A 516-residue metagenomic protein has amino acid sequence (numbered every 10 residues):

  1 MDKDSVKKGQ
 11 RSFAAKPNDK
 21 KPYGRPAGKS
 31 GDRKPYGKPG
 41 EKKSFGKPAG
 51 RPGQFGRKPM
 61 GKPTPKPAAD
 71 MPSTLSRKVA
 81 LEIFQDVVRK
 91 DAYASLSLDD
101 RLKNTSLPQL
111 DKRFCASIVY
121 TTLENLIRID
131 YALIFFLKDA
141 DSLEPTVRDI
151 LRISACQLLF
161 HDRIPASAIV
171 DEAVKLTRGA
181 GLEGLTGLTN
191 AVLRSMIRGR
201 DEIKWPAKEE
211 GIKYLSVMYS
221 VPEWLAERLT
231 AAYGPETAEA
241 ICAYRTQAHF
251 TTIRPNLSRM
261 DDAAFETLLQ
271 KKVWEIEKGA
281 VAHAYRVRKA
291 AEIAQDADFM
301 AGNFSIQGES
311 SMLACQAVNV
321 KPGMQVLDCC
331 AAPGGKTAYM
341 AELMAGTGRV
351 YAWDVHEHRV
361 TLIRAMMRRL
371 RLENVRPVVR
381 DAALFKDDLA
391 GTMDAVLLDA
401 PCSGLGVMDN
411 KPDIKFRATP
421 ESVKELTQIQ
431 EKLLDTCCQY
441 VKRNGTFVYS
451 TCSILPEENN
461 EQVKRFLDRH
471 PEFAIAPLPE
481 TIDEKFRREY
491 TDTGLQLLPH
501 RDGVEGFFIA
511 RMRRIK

Functional and structural regions predicted by a protein language model:
M1-K516: S-adenosylmethionine
